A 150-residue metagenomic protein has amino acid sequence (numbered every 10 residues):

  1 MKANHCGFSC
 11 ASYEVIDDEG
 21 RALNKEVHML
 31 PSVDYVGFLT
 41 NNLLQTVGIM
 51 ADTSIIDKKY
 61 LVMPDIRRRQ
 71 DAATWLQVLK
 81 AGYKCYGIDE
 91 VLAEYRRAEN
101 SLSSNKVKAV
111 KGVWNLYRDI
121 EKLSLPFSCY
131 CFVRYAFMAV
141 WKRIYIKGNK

Functional and structural regions predicted by a protein language model:
M1, F38, I120-E121: Hydrophobic residues in alpha-helical segments
M1, Y95, Y130-F132: Conserved short hydrophobic patches within well-ordered secondary structure
M1-F8, P31, Y60, N149: Proteins with a high burden of low-complexity, intrinsically disordered sequence enriched in S/T/G/P/A and R, requiring
M1-L23: Conserved donor NDP-sugar-binding/catalytic core segment of glycosyltransferases
C6, N100-K150: Non-catalytic, C-terminal membrane-associated alpha-helical segments of glycosyltransferases
A11, D18, K25-K108: Conserved nucleotide-sugar donor-binding catalytic segment
